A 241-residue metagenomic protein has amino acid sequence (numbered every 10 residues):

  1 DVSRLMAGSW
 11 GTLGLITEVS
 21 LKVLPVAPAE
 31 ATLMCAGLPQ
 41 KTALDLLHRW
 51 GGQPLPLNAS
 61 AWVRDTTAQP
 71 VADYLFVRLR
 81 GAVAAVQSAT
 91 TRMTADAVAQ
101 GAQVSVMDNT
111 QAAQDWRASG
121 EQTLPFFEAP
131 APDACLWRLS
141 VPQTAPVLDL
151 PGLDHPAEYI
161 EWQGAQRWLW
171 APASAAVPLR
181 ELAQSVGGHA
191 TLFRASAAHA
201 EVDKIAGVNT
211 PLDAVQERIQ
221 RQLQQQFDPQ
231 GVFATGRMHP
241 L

Functional and structural regions predicted by a protein language model:
D1-P56: FAD-binding subdomain of flavoenzyme oxidoreductases
V2-L24, A84-P132: Extended, compositionally biased intrinsically disordered regions at domain boundaries
L15-S20, G52-T66, Q122, L150-A157 (+1 more regions): Short amphipathic beta-strand starts and helix->beta connectors
L21-K22, H48-G52, R92-D96, L153-D154 (+2 more regions): Short, solvent-exposed amphipathic alpha-helical segments in soluble enzyme and RNA/protein-processing domains
P25-P28, A68-Y74, P130-D133: Short acidic (Asp/Glu) and glycine-rich catalytic loops that position anionic groups and cofactors
A31-A36, D73-R92, C135-V141, G164-A171 (+1 more regions): Short cationic amphipathic helices and targeting signals
A36-P39, D45-D108, A112: A conserved active-site cap/scaffold subdomain adjacent to cofactor or substrate pockets
A102-L241: Conserved glycine-rich FAD pyrophosphate-binding loop
